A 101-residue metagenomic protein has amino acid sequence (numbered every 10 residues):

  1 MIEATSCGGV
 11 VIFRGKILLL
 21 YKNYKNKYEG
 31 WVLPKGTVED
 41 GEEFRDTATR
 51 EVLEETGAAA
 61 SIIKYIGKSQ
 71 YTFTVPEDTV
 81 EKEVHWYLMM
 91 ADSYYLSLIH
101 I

Functional and structural regions predicted by a protein language model:
M1, I12, K25, E54-G57 (+2 more regions): A generic structural signal for short, solvent-exposed coil/turn residues that cap or connect secondary-structure
M1-L33: N-terminal strand-loop-strand
E3, E42-D46, E81: Alpha-helix initiation and capping sites
I12-I17, K25-K27, E39-D40, K68-Y71 (+1 more regions): Short, charged/polar surface micro-motifs in flexible loops or helix N-caps
L33-I66: The catalytic Nudix box helix
G57-Y94: Active-site segment of metal-dependent pyrophosphate-handling enzymes, primarily the Nudix hydrolase catalytic core
I99-I101: Conserved small/polar residues in nucleotide/adenosyl-binding loops
